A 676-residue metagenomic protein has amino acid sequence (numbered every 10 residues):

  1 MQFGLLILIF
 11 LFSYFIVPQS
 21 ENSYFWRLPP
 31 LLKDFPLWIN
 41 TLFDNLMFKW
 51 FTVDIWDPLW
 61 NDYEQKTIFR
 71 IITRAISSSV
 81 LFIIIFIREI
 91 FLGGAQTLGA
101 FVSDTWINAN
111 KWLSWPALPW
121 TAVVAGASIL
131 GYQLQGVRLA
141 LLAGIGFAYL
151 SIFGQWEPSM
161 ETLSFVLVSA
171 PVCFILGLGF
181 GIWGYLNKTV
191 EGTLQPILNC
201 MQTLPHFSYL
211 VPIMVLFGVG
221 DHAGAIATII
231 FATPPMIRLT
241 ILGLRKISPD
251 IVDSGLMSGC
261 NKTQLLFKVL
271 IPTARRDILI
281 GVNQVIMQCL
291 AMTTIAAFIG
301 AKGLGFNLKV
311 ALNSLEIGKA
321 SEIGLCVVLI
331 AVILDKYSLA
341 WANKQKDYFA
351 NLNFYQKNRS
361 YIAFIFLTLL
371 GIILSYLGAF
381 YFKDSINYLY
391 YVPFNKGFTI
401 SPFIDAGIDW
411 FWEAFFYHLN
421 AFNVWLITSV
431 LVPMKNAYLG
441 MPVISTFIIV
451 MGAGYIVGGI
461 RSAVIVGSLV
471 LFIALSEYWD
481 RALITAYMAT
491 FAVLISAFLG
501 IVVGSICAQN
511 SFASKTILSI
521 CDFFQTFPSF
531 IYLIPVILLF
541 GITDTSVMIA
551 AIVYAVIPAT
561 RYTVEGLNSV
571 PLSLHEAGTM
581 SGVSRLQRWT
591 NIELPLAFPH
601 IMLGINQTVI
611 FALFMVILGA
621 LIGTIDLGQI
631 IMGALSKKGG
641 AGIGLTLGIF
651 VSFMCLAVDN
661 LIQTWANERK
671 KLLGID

Functional and structural regions predicted by a protein language model:
M1-Y132, V137-R138, D347-R461, D676: Membrane-topology segments of multi-pass transport proteins
A127-Y132, F147-M160, S169-L198, V450-V457 (+3 more regions): Transmembrane-helix boundary motif in ABC transporter permease subunits
F165-V168, V172-L178, Y185, L198-A232 (+3 more regions): Generic hydrophobic transmembrane alpha-helix motif, especially the helices
A170, I226, I230-F231, K262-I295 (+7 more regions): Transmembrane alpha-helices
L176-W183, N187-I197, S208, A223-I226 (+11 more regions): Membrane-embedded alpha-helices of multi-pass transport/permease systems
V215, L244, Q288-I330, K346 (+3 more regions): Glycine-rich helix-loop "coupling/hinge" segments at transmembrane-helix boundaries in multipass transporters
M236-V282, A559-Q607, I631: Short cytoplasmic-facing helical segments at TM-TM junctions of multi-pass membrane proteins
I280, S321-F382, L603, A641-D676: C-terminal transmembrane helix and the adjacent membrane-cytosol boundary/short C-terminal tail of inner/organellar
